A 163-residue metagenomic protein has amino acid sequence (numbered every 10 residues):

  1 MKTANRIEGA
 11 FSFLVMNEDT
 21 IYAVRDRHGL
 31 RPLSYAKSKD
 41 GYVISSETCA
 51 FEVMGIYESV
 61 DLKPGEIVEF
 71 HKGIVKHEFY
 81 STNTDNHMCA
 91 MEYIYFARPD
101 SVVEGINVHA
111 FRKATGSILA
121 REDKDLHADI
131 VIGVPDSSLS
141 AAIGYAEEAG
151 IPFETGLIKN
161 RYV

Functional and structural regions predicted by a protein language model:
M1-K63, E69-I130, V134: Conserved short alpha-helical segments that host acidic/polar catalytic motifs at enzyme active sites
T115, A141-A142: Generic structural signal for hydrophobic residues
P135-S140: Gly/Ser/Thr-rich loops at beta-strand to alpha-helix junctions that form or flank small-molecule/cofactor-binding
G150-V163: Short, glycine/charge-rich flexible loops or terminal/linker lids adjacent to PRPP-binding catalytic cores
